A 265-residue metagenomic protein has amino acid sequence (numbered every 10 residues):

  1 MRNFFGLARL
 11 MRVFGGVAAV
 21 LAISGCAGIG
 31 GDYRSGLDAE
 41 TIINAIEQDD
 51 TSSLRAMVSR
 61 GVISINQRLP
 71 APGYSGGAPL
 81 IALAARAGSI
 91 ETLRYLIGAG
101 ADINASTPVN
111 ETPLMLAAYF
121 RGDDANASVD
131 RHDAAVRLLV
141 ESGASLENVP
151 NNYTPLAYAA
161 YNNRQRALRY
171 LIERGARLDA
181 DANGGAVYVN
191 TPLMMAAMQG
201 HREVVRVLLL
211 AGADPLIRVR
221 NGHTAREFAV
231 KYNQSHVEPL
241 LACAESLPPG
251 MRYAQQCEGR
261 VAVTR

Functional and structural regions predicted by a protein language model:
R2-G15: Bacterial N-terminal signal peptides that target proteins for export
F14-S24: Bacterial N-terminal signal peptides
I23-G61, N66-L69, A262-R265: N-terminal leader/linker segments that initiate helical-solenoid repeat arrays
C26-T41, S142, A211, R220 (+1 more regions): Ankyrin-repeat-protein effector appendages
S35-N44, Q67-I81, S106-R121, V149-P155 (+2 more regions): Ankyrin-repeat boundary/"N-cap" motif
N44-D49, L83-S89, L116-H132, Y158-R164 (+2 more regions): Ankyrin repeat A-helix N-terminal signature
S53, E91-T92, A134-A135, R166-A167 (+2 more regions): Conserved ankyrin/ankyrin-like repeat signature
V58-I65, R94-D102, A134-S145, R169-L178 (+2 more regions): Ankyrin repeat domain, specifically the short helix-to-loop turn at the C-terminus of the second helix of each repeat
